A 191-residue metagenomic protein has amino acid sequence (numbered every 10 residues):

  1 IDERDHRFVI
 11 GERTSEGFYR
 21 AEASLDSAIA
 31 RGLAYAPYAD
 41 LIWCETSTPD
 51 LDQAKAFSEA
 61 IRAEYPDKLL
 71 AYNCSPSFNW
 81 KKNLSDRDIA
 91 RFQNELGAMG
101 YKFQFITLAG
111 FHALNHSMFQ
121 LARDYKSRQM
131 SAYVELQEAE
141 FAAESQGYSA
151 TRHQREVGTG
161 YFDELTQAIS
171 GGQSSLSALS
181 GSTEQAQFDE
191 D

Functional and structural regions predicted by a protein language model:
I1-Y72, P76-F78, K82-F105, F119 (+2 more regions): Alpha/beta enzyme core
I106-F111: Short acidic/histidine-rich active-site segments
N115-M130: C-terminal helical cap(s) of enzyme catalytic domains, especially alpha/beta-barrels
Q129-S180: Flexible C-terminal active-site loop/helix
